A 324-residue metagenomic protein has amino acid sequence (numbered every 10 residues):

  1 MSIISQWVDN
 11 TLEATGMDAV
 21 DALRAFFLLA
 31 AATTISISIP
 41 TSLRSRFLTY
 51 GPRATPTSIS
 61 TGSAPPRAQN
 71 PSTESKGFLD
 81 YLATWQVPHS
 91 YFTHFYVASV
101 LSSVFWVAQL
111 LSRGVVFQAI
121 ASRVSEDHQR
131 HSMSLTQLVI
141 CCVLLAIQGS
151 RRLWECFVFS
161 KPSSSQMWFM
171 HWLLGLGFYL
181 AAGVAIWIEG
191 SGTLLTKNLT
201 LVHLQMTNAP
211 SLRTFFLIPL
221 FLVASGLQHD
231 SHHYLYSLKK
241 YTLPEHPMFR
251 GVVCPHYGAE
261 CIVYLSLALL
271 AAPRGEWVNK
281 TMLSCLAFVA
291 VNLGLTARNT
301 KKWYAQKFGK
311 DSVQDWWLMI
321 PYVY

Functional and structural regions predicted by a protein language model:
M1-Q118: N-terminal signal-anchor/initial transmembrane insertion module of eukaryotic multi-pass membrane proteins
S2-R46, W106-Q109, S134, F178 (+1 more regions): Hydrophobic transmembrane alpha-helices
G62, P66-S75, A83-P88, F105-S165 (+3 more regions): Intramembrane catalytic core of multi-pass membrane enzymes that act on lipidic substrates
A83-V97, H171-L174, H246-Y257: Juxtamembrane helix-loop boundaries in multi-pass membrane proteins
G114-A119, L135, R151, T193 (+3 more regions): Serine-centered coil/turn micro-motif
A119-Q129, L195-M206: Membrane-interfacial helical/loop segments at transmembrane boundaries in membrane proteins
W154, P162-S163, T193-K197, K239 (+2 more regions): Membrane-interfacial segments
Y179-T200, L217: Hydrophobic, aromatic-enriched interface-forming segments
